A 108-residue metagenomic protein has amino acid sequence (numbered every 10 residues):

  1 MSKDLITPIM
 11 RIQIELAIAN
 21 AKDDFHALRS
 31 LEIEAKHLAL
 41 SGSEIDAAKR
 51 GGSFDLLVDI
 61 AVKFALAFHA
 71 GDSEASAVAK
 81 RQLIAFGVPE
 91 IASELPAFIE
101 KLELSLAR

Functional and structural regions predicted by a protein language model:
M1-R108: Hydrophobic alpha-helical segments
